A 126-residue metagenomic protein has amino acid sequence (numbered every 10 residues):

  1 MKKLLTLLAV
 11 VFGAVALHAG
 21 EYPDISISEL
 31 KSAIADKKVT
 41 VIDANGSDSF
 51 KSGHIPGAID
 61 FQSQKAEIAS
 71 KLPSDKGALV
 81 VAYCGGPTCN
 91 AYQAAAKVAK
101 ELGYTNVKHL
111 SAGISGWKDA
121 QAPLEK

Functional and structural regions predicted by a protein language model:
K2-L5, L17-S28, V39, D48-A82 (+1 more regions): Rhodanese-like catalytic fold shared by cysteine-dependent sulfurtransferases and DSP/PTP-type phosphatases
L5-F12: Sec-dependent signal peptide hydrophobic core
A35, G46: Extracytoplasmic copper-binding redox domains, predominantly the cupredoxin/blue-copper superfamily
V41-D43: Structural scaffold elements adjacent to functional motifs in cytosolic proteins
